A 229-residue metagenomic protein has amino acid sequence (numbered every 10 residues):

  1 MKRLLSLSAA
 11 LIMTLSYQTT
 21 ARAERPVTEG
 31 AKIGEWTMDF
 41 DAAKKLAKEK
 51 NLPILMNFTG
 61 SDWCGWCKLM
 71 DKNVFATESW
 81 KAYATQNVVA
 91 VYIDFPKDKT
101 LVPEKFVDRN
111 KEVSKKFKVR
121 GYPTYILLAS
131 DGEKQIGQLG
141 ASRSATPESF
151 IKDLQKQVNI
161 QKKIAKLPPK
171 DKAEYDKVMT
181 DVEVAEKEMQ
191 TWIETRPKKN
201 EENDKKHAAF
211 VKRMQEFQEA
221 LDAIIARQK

Functional and structural regions predicted by a protein language model:
K2-S8: Sec-dependent signal peptide recognition, specifically the positively charged N-region followed immediately by
T14-R22: C-terminal segment of classical bacterial N-terminal signal peptides
R22-T28, I151-K229: Non-globular targeting/processing and membrane-anchoring segments
E24-K50: N-terminal leader/targeting and pre-domain segments
G34-T37, T59, N73-D108: Thiol-based oxidoreductase modules, predominantly thioredoxin-like and allied folds used for disulfide exchange
D41-W80: Local sequence-structure signature of Cys/Sec-based thiol-disulfide redox active-site neighborhoods
K50-I54, Q86-Y92, R120-P123, S130-E133: Loop/turn elements at helix/coil->beta-strand transitions in domains of secreted/extracellular proteins
N73-F75, E112-K116, R120-K163: Non-catalytic, surface beta->alpha helical segment in thiol-disulfide oxidoreductase systems
